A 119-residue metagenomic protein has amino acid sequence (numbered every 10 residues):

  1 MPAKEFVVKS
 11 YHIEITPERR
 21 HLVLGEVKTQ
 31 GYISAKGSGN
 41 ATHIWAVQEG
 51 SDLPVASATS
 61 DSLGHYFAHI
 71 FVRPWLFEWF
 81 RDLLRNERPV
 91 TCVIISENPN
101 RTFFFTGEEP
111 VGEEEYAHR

Functional and structural regions predicted by a protein language model:
M1-S51: OB-fold ssDNA-binding interfaces and closely related basic DNA-contact patches used across DNA replication/repair
P2, S10, Q48, A56-A58 (+2 more regions): Extended repeat-based interaction scaffolds and adjacent low-complexity, acidic/S/T/P-biased segments that form broad
E5, S10, G31, I44 (+5 more regions): Intrinsic disorder/low-structure terminal segments
V7-V8, V23, V27, V47 (+4 more regions): Extended aliphatic helical segments
V8-E18, T59-G64, P110-R119: Surface-exposed beta-loop interaction hotspot
L22-I33, V55-A58, P99-E108: Short, well-ordered strand-loop elements centered on a beta-strand within folded domains, enriched for acidic residues
H43-D82: Short, conserved turn/kink motifs that form compact alpha/beta structural patches or helix kinks used as
H69-H118: Short, compact, well-ordered microdomains
